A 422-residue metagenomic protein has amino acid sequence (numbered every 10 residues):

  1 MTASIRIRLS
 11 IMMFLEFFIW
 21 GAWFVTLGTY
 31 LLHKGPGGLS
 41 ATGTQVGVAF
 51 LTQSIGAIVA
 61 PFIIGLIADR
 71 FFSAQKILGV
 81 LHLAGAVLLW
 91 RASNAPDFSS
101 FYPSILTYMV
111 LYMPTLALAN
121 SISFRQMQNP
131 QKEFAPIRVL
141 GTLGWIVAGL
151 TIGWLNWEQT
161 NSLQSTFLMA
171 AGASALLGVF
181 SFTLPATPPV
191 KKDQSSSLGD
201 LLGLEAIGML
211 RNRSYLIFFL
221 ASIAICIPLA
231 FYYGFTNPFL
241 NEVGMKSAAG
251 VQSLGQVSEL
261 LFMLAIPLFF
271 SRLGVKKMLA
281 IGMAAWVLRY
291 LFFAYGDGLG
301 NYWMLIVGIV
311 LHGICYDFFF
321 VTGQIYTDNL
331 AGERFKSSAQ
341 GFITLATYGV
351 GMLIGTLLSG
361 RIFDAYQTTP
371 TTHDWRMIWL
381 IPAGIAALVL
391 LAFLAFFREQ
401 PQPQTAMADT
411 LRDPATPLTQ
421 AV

Functional and structural regions predicted by a protein language model:
M1-A3, L184-L220, D413-L418: Juxtamembrane intracellular "pre-TM" segments in multi-pass secondary transporters
M1-S54, S214-Q252, F320: Helix-loop boundary and gating motifs at the non-cytosolic
F14, L88, F98-L118, I122 (+2 more regions): Hydrophobic core of transmembrane alpha-helices in multi-pass small-molecule transporters, especially MFS/SLC-type
V59-P96: Conserved MFS/SLC helix-loop-helix module at the cytosolic interface between two early adjacent transmembrane helices
V59-S73, N156-W157, L261-V275, F363-D364: Helix-to-loop junctions at the C-terminal end of transmembrane segments in multipass secondary transporters
K76-W90, K277-F292: Structural signature of the two symmetry-related core transmembrane helices
A92-N94, S174-P185, L380-T416, Q420-V422: Multi-pass alpha-helical transporter architecture, strongest for 12-TM Major Facilitator/SLC carriers used
W154-G172, R361-A386: A membrane-interface helix-boundary motif in multi-pass transporters
